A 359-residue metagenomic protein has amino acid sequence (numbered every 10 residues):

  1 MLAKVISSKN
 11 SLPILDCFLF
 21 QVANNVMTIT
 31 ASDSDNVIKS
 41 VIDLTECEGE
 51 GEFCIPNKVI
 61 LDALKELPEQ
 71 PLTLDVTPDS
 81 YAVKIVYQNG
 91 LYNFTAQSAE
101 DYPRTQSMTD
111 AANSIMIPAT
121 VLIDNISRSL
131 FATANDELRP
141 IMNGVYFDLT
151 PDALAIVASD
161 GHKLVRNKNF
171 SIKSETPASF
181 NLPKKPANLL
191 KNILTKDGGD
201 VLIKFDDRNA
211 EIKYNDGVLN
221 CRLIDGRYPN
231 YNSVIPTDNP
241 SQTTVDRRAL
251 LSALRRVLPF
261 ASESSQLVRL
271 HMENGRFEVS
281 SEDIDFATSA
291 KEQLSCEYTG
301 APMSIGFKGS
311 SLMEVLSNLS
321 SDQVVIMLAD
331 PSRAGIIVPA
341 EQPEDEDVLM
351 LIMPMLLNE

Functional and structural regions predicted by a protein language model:
M1-E359: Structural preference for solvent-exposed beta-strand-turn elements and adjacent flexible terminal/loop segments within
